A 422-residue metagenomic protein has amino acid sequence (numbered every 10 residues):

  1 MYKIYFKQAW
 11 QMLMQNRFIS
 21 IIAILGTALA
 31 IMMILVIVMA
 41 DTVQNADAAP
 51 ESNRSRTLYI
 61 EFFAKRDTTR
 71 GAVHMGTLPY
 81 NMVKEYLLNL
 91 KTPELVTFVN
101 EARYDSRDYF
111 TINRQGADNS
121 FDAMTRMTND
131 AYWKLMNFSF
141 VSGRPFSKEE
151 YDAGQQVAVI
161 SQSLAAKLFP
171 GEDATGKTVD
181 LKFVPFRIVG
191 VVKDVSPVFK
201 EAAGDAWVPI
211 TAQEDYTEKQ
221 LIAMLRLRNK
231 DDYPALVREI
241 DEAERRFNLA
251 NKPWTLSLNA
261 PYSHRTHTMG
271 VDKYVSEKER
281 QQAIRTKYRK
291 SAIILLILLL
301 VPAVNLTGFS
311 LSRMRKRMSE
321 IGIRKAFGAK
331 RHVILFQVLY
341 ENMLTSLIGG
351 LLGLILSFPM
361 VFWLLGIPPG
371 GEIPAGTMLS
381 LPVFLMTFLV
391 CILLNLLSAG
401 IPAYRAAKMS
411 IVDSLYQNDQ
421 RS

Functional and structural regions predicted by a protein language model:
I4, Q11, F247-I294, K316 (+1 more regions): Membrane-helix entry/capping segments
Y5, V383-S422: C-terminal membrane-exit region of the final transmembrane helix in multipass inner-membrane proteins
N16-Q44: Short, strongly hydrophobic transmembrane alpha-helices
F18-L29, V304, S319-L365, M386-L394 (+1 more regions): Transmembrane alpha-helical interface segments in multi-pass membrane proteins
I37-N113, N119, K219-I222: Membrane-proximal extracellular/periplasmic loop immediately following the first transmembrane helix
V99-R103, Y109-P145, Y151-D152, V189: The feature marks short, hydrophobic/small-residue-biased sequence motifs that occur predominantly
A131-P145, Q156-R280: Mid-to-C-terminal secondary-structure elements that act as membrane-proximal/extracytoplasmic interface segments
I293-I321, P402: A hydrophobic alpha-helix feature that marks transmembrane segments and, especially, their cytosolic C-terminal ends
